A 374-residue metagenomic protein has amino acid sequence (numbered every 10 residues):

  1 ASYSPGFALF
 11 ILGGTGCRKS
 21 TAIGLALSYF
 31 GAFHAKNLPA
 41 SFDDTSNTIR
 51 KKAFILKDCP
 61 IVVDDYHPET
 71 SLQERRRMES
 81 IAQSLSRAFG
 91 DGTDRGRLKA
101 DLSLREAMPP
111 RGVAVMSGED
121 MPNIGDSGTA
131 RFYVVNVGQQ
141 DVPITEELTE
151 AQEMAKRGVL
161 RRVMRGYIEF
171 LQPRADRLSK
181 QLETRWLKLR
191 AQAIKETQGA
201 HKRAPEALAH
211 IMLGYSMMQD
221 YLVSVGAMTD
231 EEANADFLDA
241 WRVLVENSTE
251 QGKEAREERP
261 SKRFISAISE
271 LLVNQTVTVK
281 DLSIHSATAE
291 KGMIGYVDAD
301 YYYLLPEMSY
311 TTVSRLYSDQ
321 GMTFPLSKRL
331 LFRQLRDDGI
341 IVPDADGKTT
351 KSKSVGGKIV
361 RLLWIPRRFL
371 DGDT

Functional and structural regions predicted by a protein language model:
A1-K36, L208: P-loop NTPase catalytic core of nucleic-acid-dependent motor ATPases
A1-S4, S28-S41, P68, A88-G96: Conserved helix-loop functional segments at active or binding sites
G6-F10, P60, V113: Residue-level preference for the first positions of well-ordered beta-strands
L25-P60, R76: Short glycine-rich substrate-engagement loop in P-loop NTPases that contacts/grips substrate
K36-R50, D94-A100, F132-V134, G138-I144: Ser/Thr/Asn(+Pro)-rich, low-complexity disordered segments
T48-A100: Conserved nucleotide-sensing/catalytic segment adjacent to the nucleotide-binding pocket in NTP-handling enzymes
F54-L56, L98-M116: AAA+/SF3 P-loop NTPase mechanochemical coupling elements
Q73-R77, S86-G92, L104-M108, V113 (+2 more regions): Extended alpha-helical interface modules used as scaffolds for assembling large macromolecular complexes
